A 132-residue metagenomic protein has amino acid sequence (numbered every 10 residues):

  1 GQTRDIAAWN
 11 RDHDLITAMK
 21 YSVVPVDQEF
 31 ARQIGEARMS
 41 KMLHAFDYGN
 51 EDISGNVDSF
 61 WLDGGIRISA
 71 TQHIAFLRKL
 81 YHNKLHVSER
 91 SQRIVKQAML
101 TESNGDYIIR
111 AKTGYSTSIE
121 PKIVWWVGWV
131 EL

Functional and structural regions predicted by a protein language model:
G1-L15, Y21, F46: Short, glycine/proline-biased beta-turn/loop segments that scaffold the active-site neighborhood
A7, D27-H82: Mid-domain, small-residue-enriched loop/turn segments at the edges of structured enzyme/sensor domains
A18, G64-H86, I94, K122-L132: Active-site-proximal alpha-helical segments within enzyme catalytic domains
M19-S22, A31, G55-N56, K112-Y115 (+1 more regions): Active-site-proximal beta-strand/loop segments in catalytic clefts of secreted hydrolases
F46-N50, V95-S103: Long, well-ordered core segments of solenoidal/helical folds
N50, N83-V87, D106: Substrate-binding/catalytic groove segments of enzymes that remodel or degrade extracellular structural polymers
T101-L132: Short, Gly/Ser/Thr-enriched beta-strand-loop segments that form substrate-interacting elements of hydrolase/peptidase
